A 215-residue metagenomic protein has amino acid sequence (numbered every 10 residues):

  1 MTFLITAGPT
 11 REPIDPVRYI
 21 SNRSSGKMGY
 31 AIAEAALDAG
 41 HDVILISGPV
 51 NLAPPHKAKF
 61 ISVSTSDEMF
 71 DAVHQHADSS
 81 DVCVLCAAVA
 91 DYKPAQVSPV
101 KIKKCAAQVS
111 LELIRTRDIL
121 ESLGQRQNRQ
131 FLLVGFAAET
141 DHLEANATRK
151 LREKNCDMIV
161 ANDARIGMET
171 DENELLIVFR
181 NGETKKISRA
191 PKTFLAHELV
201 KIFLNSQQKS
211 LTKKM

Functional and structural regions predicted by a protein language model:
M1-M215: A cross-family phosphate/adenosyl-ligand binding-site feature
